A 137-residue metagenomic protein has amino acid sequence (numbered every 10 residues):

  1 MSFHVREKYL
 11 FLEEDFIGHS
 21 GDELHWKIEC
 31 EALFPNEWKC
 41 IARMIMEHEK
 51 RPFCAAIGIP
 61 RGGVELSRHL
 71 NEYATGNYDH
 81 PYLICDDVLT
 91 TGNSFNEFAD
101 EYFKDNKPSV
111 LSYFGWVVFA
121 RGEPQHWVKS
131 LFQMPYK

Functional and structural regions predicted by a protein language model:
M1-K137: PRPP-associated nucleotide enzymes
